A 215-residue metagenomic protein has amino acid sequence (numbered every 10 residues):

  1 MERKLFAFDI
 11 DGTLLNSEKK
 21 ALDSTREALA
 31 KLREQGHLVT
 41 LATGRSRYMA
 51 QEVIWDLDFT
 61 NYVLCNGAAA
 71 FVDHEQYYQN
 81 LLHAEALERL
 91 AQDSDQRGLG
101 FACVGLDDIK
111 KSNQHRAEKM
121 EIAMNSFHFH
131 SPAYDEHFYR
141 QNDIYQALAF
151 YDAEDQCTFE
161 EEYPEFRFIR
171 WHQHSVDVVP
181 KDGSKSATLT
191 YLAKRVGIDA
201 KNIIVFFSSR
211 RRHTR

Functional and structural regions predicted by a protein language model:
M1, L57, N142, I198-K201 (+1 more regions): Structured loop/turn residues at beta-strand edges in well-structured enzyme cores
E2-E18: Asp-based phosphoryl-transfer active-site loop
K4-F6, N61, V196: The start of beta-strands in P-loop NTPase/AAA+ ATPase cores
F6-F8, V63, V205: Residue-level marker for buried hydrophobic side chains located in beta-strands that build the well-ordered beta-sheet
D9-D11, D177, S208: Acidic active-site catalytic centers that drive phospho-/nucleotidyl reactions and related ester hydrolyses
E18-E118: Active-site phosphate-binding/coordination module
D93, R97-V205: Conserved acidic, metal-coordinating active-site core of Asp-based, Mg2+-dependent phosphoryl-transfer enzymes
F206-R215: Positively charged, low-complexity/disordered segments
